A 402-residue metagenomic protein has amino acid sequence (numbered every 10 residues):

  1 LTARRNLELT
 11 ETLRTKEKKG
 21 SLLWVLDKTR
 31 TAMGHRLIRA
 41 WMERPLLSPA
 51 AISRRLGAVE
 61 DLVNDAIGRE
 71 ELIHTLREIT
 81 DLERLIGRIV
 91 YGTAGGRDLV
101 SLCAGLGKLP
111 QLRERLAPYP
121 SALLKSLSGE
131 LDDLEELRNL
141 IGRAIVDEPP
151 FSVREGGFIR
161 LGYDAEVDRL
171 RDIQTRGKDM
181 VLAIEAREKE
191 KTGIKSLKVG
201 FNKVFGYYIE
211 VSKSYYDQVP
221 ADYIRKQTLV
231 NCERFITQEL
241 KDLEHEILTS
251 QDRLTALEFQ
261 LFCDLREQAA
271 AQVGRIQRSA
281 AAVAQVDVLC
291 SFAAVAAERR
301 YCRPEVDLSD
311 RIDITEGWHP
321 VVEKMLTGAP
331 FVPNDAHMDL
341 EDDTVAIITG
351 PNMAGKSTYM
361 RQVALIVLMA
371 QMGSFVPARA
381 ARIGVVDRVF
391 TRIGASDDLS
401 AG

Functional and structural regions predicted by a protein language model:
L1-A354, T358-F390: Alpha-helical coupling/stalk and coiled-coil linker elements that connect catalytic or binding modules and transmit
F390-G402: Inter-Walker segment of RecA-like/P-loop motor cores
